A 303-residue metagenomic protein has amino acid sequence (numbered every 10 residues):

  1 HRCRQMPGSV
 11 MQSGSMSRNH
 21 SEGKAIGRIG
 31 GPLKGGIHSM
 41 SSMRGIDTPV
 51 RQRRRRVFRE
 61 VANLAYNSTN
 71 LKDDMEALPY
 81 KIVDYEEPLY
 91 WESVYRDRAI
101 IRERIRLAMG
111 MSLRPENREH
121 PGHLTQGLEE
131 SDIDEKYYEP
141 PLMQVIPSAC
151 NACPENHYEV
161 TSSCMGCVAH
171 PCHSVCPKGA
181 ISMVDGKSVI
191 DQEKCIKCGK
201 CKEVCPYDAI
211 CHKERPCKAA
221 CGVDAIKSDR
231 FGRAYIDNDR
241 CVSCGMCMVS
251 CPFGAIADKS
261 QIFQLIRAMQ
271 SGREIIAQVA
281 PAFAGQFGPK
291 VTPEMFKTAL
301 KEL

Functional and structural regions predicted by a protein language model:
V10, E22-A25: Acidic, Ala/Val/Gly-enriched low-complexity intrinsically disordered segments
Q12, N19, Q270-G272: Generic hydrophobic alpha-helical segments
R18, A25-V204, D208-K218: Ferredoxin-type iron-sulfur electron-transfer modules and their immediate structural context
Y207-D208, K213-L303: Iron-sulfur-cluster electron-transfer modules
